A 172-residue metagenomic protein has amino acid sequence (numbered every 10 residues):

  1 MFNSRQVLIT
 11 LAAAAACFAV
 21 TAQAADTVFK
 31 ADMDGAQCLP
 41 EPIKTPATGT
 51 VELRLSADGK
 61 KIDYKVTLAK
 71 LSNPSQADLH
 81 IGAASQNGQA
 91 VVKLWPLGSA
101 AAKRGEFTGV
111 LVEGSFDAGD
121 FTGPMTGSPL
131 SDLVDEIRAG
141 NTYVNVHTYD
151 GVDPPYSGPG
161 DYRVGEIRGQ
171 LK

Functional and structural regions predicted by a protein language model:
M1-T10: Bacterial N-terminal signal peptides that target proteins for export
F2, A22-A77, I81-K172: Metal-centered catalytic cores of metalloenzymes
T10-A19: Bacterial N-terminal signal peptides
